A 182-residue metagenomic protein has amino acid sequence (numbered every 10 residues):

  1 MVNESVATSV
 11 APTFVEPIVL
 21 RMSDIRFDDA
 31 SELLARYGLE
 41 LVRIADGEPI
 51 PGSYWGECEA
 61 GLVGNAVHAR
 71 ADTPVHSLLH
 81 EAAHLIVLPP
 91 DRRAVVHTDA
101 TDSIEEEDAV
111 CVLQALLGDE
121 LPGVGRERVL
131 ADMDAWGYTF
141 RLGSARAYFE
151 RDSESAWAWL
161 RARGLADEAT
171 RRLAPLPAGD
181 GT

Functional and structural regions predicted by a protein language model:
V2-A11: Acidic, Ala/Val/Gly-enriched low-complexity intrinsically disordered segments
T13-G61, H68-D72, L116, E120-L121: Auxiliary, metal-adjacent structural segments of Zn-dependent hydrolase domains
V67-V75, D102, E106: Secondary-structure capping and boundary motifs in well-ordered enzyme cores
H76-P89: Active-site recognition of the HExxH zinc-binding catalytic motif
I86-L116: Post-HEXXH active-site segment of zinc metalloproteases
S103-E105, A135-S144: Short, mixed-charge aromatic SLiMs
L117-D134: Short helix/loop segments within enzyme catalytic domains that coordinate or immediately flank catalytic cofactors
T139-T182: Pan-zinc metallopeptidase signature
